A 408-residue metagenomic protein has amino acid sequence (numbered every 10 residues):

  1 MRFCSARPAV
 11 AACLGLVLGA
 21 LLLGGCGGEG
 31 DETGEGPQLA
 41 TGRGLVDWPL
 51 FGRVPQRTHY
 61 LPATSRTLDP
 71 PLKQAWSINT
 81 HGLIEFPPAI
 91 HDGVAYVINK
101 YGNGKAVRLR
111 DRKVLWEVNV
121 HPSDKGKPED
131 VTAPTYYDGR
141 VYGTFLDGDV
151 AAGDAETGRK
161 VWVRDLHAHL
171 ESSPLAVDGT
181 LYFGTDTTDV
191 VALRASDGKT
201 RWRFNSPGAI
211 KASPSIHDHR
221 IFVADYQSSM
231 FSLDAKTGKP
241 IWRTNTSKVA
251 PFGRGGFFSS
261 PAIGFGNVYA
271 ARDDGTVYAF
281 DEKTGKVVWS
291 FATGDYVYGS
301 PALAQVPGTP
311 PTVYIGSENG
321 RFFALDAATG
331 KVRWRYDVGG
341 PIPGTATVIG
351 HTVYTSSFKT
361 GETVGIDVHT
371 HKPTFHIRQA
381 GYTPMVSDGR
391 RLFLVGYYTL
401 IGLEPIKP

Functional and structural regions predicted by a protein language model:
L22-G25: C-terminal motif of bacterial Sec signal peptides marking the signal peptidase cleavage site
G27-E29: Bacterial signal peptide processing site
G36-Q74: Blade/loop signatures of beta-propeller domains
G42-L45, G52, A75-A89, V114-Y137 (+12 more regions): Extracytoplasmic beta-rich repeat domains
R108-R112, D154-T157, R194-G198, D234-G238 (+4 more regions): Short loop/turn segments that connect beta-strands within beta-propeller blades
